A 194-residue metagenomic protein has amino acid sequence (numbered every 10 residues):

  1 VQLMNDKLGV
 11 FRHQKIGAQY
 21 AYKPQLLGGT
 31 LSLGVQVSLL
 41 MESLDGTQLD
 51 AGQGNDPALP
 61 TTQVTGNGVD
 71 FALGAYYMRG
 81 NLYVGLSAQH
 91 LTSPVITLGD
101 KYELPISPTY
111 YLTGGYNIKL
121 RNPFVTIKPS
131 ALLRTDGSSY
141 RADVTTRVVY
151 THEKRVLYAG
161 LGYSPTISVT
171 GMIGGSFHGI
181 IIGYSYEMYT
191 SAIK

Functional and structural regions predicted by a protein language model:
V1-K194: Subset of outer-membrane beta-barrel
